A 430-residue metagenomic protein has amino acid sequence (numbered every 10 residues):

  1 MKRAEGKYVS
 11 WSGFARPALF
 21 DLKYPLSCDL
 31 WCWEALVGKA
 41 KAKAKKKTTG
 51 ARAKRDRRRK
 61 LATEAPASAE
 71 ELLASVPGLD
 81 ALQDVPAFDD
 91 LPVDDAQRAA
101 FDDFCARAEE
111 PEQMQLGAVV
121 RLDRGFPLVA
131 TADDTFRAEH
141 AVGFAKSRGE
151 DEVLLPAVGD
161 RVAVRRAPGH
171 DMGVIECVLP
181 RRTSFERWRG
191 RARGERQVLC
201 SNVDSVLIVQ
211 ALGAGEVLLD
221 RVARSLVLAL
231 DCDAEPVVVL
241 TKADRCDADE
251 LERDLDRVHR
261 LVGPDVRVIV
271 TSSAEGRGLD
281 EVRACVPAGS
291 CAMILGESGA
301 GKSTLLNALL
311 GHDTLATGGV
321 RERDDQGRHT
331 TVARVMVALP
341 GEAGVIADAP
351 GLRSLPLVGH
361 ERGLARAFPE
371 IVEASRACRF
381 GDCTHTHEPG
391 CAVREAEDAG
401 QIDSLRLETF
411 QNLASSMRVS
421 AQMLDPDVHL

Functional and structural regions predicted by a protein language model:
D21, C28-F88, E110-Q113, E150-R161 (+6 more regions): Helix-rich effector regions associated with P-loop NTPase G domains
E112-D123: Structural detector for short beta-strands of small beta-barrel domains
T135-E152: Beta-strand/loop nucleic-acid-binding surfaces
L179-R182, V203-D220, D244-A248: Conserved Switch II/interswitch segment of TRAFAC-class P-loop GTPases
V203-Q210, D233-T241, D265-V270: Conserved beta-strand/loop subsegment of P-loop NTPase cores
C246-S298: Canonical P-loop GTPase G-domain recognition
G301: Conserved glycine(s) of the Walker
T304-T314: A conserved segment at the C-terminal end of the G1
